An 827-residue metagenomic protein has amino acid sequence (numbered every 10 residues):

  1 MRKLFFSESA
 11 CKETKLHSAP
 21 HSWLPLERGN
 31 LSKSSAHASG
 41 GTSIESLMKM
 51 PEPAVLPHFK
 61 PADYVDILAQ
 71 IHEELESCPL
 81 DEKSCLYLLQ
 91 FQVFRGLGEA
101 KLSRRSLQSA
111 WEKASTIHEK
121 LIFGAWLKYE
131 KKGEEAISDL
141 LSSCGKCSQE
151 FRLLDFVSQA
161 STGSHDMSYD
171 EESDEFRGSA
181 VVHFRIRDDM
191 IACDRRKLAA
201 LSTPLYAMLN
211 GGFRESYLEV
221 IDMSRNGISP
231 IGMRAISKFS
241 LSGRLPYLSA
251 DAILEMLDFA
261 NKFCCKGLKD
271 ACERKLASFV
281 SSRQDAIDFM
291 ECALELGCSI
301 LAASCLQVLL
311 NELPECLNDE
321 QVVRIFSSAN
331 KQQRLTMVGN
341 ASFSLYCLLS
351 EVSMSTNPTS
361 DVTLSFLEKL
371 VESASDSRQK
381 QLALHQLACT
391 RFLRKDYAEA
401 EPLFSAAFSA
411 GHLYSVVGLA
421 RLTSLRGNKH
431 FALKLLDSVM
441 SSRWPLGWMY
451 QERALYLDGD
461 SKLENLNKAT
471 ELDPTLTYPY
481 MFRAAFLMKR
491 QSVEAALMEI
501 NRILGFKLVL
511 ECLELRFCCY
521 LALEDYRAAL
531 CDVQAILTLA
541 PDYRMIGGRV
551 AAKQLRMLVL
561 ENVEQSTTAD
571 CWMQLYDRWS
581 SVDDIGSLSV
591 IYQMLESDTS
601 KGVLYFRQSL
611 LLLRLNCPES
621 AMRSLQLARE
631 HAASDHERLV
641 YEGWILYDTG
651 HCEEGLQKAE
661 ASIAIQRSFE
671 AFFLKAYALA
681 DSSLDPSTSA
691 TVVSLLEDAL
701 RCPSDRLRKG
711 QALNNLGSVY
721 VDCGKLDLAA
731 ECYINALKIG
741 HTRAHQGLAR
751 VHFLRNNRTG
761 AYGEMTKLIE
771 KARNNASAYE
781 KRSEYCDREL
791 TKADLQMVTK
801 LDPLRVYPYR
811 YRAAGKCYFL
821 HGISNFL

Functional and structural regions predicted by a protein language model:
I71, L107, L140, L367 (+14 more regions): Hydrophobic/aromatic packing residues within the alpha-helices of TPR/SEL1-like helical repeat arrays
L80-D81, A114-S115, S148, S375-R378 (+13 more regions): Short coil turns that delineate tetratricopeptide repeat
E82, S109-H118, W126, S242-E320: Post-BTB helical module
L86, E119-K120, A383, S415-V417 (+12 more regions): TPR alpha-solenoid repeat register
Q92, A125, E351, C389 (+13 more regions): Residue-level recognition of tetratricopeptide repeat
L127-K197, K238-D251: N-terminal BTB/POZ boundary and linker segment
F184-S282: Canonical BTB/POZ domain core
